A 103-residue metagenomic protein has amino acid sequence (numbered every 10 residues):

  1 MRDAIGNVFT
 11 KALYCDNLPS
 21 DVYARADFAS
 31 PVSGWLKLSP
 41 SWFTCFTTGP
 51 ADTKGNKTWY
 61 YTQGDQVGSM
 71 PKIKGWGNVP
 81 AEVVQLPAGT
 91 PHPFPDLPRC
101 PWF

Functional and structural regions predicted by a protein language model:
M1-A24, G34-K37, G89-F103: SH3-family beta-barrel domains
A29-S30: Short, solvent-exposed loop/turn positions at domain surfaces that link secondary-structure elements or cap domain
G34-G89: SH3/SH3-like beta-barrel superfamily modules
